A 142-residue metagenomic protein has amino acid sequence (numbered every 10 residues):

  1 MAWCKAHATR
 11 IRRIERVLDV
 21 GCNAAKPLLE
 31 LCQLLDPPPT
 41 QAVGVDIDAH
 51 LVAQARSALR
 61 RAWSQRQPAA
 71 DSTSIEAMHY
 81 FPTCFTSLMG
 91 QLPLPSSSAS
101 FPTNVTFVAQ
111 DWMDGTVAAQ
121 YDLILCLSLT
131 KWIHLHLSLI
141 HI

Functional and structural regions predicted by a protein language model:
M1-R13, E30: Conserved alpha-helix/loop element of class I SAM-dependent methyltransferases that forms part of the SAM/SAH-binding
I14-N23: Conserved class I S-adenosyl-L-methionine
A24-P37: Conserved SAM-binding loop of SAM-dependent methyltransferases across substrates and taxa, primarily the Class I
D48: Conserved SAM/SAH-binding beta-strand->alpha-helix loop
A55-R56: Conserved SAM-binding loop
R61-G115: S-adenosyl-L-methionine
D114-I124: A short acidic, Gly/Pro-enriched loop at the edge of an enzyme's catalytic core that lines a small-molecule cofactor
I140-I142: Conserved small/polar residues in nucleotide/adenosyl-binding loops
